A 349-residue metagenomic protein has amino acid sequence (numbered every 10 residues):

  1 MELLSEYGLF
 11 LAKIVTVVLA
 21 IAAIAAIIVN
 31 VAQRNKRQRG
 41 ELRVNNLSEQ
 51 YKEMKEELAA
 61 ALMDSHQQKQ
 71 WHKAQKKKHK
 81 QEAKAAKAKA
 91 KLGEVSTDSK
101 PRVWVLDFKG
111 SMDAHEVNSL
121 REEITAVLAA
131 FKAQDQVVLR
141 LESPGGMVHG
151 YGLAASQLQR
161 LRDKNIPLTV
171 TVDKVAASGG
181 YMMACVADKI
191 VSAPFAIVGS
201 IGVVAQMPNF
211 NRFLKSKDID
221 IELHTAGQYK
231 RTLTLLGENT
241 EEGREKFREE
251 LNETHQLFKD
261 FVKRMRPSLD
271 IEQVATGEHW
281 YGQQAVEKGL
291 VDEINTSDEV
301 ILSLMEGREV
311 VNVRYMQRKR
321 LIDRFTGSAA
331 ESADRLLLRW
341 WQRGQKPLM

Functional and structural regions predicted by a protein language model:
M1-T169, V175-A176, K189-A193, V204-M349: N-terminal organellar transit peptides
G180: DNA breakage-rejoining catalytic core of tyrosine-based enzymes
M183-K189: Alpha-helix C-terminal capping segments
